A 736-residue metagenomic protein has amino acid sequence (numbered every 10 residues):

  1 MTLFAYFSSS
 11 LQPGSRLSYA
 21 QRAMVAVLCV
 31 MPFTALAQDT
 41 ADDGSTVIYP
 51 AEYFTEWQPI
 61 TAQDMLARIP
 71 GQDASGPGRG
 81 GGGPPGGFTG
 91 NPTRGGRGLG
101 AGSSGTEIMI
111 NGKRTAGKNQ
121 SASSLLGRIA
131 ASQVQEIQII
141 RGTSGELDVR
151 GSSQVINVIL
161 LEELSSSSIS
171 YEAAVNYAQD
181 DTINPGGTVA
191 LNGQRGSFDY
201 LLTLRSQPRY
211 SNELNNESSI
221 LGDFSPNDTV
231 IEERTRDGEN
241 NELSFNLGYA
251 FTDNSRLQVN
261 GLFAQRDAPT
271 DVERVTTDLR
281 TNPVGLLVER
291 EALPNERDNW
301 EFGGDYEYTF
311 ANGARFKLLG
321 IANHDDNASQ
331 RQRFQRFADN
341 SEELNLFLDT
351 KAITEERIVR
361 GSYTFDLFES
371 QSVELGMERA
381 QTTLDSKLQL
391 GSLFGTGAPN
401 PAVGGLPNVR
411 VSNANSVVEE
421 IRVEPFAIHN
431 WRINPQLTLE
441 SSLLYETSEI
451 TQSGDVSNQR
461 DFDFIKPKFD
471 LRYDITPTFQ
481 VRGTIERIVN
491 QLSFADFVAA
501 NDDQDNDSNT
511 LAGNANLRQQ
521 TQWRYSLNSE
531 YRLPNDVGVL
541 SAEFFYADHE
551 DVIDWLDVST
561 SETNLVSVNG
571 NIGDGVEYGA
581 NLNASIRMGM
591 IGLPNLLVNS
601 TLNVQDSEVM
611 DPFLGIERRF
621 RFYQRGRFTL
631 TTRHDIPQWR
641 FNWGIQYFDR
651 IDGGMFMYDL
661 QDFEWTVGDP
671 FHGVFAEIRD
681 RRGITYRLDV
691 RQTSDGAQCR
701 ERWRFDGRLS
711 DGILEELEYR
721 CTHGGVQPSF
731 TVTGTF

Functional and structural regions predicted by a protein language model:
F4-A5, I651-F656, A676-F736: C-terminal beta-signal and adjacent terminal beta-strands/loops of Gram-negative outer-membrane beta-barrel proteins
Q38-T40, Q63-K118: Extracytoplasmic beta-strand/coil segments of soluble accessory domains associated with Gram-negative outer-membrane
A62-M65, G95-G98, I108-M109, L125 (+2 more regions): N-terminal periplasmic accessory domains that precede and gate Gram-negative outer-membrane beta-barrel machines
T115-R141: Short acidic/polar hinge/loop motifs at secondary-structure boundaries that mediate gating or recognition
Q179-L214, S225-V272, L293-R315, F469: Transmembrane beta-barrel wall of Gram-negative outer-membrane proteins
S244, G248-R266, L293-G454, N458 (+3 more regions): Face-selective signature of the C-terminal outer-membrane beta-barrel domain
E291, N295-N299, A352, V418 (+5 more regions): Outer-membrane beta-barrel signature, preferentially recognizing the C-terminal barrel domain of Gram-negative
F545-D548, V568-F656: Gram-negative outer-membrane beta-barrel transporters
